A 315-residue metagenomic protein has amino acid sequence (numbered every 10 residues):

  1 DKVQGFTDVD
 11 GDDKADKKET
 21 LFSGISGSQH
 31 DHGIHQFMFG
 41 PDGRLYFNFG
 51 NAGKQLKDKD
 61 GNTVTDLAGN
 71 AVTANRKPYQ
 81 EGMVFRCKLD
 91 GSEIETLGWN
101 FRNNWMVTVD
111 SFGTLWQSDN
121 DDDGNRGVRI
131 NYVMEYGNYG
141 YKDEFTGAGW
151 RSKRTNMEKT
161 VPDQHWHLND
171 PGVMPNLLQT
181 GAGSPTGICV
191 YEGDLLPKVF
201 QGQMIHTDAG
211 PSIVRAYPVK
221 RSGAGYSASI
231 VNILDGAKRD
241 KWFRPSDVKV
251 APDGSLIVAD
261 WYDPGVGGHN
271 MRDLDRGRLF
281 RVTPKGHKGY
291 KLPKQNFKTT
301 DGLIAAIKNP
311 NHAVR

Functional and structural regions predicted by a protein language model:
D1-I304: Beta-propeller domains with acidic blade repeats across secreted/periplasmic ectodomains and cytosolic WD/CNH propellers
P310-H312: Short inter-helical turns and helix N-cap capping residues of alpha-solenoid HEAT/ARM repeat scaffolds
